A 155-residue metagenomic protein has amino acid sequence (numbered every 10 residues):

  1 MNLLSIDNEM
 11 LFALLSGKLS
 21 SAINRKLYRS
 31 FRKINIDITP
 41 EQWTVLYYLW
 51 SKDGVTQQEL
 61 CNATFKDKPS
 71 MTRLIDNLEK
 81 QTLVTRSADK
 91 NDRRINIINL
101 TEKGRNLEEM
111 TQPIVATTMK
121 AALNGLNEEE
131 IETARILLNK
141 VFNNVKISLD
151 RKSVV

Functional and structural regions predicted by a protein language model:
M1-I34: N-terminal leader segment of winged-helix/HTH proteins
N8-L15, L19, K52, S70 (+3 more regions): Conserved acidic
S16, L46-L49, L138: Hydrophobic structural patches
L19, I23-K26, S30, T64 (+3 more regions): Alpha-helical linker/hinge and terminal dimerization helices associated with HTH transcriptional regulators
S21, R25-S70: N-terminal helix-turn-helix DNA-binding core of bacterial DNA-binding proteins
D76-K140: Charged, amphipathic alpha-helical coiled-coil/dimerization segments
V154-V155: Conserved small/polar residues in nucleotide/adenosyl-binding loops
